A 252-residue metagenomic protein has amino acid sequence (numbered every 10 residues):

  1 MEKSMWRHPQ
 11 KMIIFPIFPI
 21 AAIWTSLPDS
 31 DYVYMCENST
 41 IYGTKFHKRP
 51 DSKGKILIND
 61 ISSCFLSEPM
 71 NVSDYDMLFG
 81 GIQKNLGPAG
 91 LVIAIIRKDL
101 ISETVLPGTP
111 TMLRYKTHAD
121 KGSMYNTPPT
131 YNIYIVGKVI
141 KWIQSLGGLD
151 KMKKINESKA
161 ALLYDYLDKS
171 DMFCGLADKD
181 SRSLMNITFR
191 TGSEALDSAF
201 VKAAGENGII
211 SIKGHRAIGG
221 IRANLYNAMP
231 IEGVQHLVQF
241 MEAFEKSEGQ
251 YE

Functional and structural regions predicted by a protein language model:
S4-P9, M35, L57-I61, L78-G81 (+1 more regions): General beta-strand structural signal in soluble alpha/beta enzymes
M12-F65: Active-site phosphate-binding strand-loop segment of PLP-dependent enzymes
M77, I82-Y164, D178, S247-E248: Active-site C-terminal subdomain of aminotransferase-like
M172-L176, G208-G214: A short linear hydrophobic-aromatic micro-motif
F173-A204: Conserved PLP-binding catalytic core of the aspartate aminotransferase-like
S198-N207, H236-E242: Short amphipathic alpha-helices in soluble, non-transmembrane regions that often serve as interface/regulatory elements
H215, G219-E252: PLP-dependent enzyme catalytic core of the Aspartate aminotransferase-like
